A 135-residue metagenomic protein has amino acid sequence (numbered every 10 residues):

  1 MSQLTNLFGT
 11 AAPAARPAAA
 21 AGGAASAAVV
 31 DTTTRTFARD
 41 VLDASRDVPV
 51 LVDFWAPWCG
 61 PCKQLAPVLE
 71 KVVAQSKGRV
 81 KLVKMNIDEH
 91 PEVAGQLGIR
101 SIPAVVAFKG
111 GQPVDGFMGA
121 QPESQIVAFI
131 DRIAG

Functional and structural regions predicted by a protein language model:
M1-R79, E89-E92, Q96, I102-A104 (+1 more regions): Proteins that catalyze or organize thiol-disulfide redox chemistry and the adjacent proteostasis machinery handling
